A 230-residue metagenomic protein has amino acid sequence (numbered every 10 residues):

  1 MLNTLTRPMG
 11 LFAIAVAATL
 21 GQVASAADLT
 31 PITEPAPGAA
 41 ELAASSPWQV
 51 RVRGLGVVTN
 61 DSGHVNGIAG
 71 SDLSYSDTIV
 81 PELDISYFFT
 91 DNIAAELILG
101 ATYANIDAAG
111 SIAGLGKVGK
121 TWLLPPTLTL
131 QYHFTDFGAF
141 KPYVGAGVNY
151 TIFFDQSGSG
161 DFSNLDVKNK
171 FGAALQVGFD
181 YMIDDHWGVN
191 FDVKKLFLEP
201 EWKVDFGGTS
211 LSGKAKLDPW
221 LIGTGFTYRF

Functional and structural regions predicted by a protein language model:
M1-S25: Gram-negative bacterial Sec-dependent N-terminal signal peptides
Q22, A44-S46, D91, D136-P142 (+1 more regions): Short coil turns and loop connectors of transmembrane beta-barrels in diderm outer membranes and organellar homologs
A24-D84, R229: Short glycine/proline- and aromatic-enriched beta-strand/turn motifs that initiate or cap beta-hairpins
S46, D77-P81, K120-P126, F140 (+2 more regions): Residues that define the transmembrane beta-barrel architecture of outer-membrane proteins
G54-V58, D84-G158, P219-F230: Gram-negative (and chloroplast) outer-membrane scaffold detector with strong preference for beta-barrel transmembrane
G67-S71, S111-G119, G158-L165, G207-K214: Extracellular loop and loop/strand-boundary signature of outer-membrane beta-barrel proteins
A104-A108, D184-F230: Predominantly the C-terminal beta-signal and adjacent terminal strand-loop region of outer-membrane beta-barrel
P126-L130, G145-Y150, N169-F179, K195: Hydrophobic alpha-helical segments of small multi-pass membrane proteins
